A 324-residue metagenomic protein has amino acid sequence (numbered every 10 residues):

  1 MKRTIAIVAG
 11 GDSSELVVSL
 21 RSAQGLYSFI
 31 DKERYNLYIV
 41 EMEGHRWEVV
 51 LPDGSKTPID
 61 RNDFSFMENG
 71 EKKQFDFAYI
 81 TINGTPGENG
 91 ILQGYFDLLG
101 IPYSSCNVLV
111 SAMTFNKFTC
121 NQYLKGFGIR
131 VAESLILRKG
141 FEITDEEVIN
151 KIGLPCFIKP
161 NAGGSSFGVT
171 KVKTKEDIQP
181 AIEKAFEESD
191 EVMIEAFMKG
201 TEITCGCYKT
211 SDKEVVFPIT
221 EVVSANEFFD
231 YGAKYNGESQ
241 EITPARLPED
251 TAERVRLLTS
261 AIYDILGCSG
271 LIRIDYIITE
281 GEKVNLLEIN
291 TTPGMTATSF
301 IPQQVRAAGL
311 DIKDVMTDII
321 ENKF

Functional and structural regions predicted by a protein language model:
M1-L109, M113-F115, T119, R138-E146: ATP-binding N-terminal substructure of ATP-dependent carboxylate-amine bond-forming enzymes
R3-A9, S13, R21, M113-T201 (+1 more regions): Active-site nucleotide/adenylate-binding loops and adjacent lid/helix of ATP-dependent enzymes
L37, P102-Y103, V131, C156 (+1 more regions): Hydrophobic beta-strand scaffold residues
G84, V222, N290-Q304: Glycine-rich phosphate/pyrophosphate-binding beta-alpha loops
K173-L257, I278, K283-N285: Phosphate-binding site of ATP-dependent enzymes
A196, G206-C207, Y263-M295, V305: Conserved metal-phosphate-binding beta-hairpin within the catalytic cores of diverse ATP-dependent phosphoryl-transfer
V315-F324: Cysteine/selenocysteine-centered motifs that mediate thiol-based redox chemistry or coordinate metal-sulfur cofactors
